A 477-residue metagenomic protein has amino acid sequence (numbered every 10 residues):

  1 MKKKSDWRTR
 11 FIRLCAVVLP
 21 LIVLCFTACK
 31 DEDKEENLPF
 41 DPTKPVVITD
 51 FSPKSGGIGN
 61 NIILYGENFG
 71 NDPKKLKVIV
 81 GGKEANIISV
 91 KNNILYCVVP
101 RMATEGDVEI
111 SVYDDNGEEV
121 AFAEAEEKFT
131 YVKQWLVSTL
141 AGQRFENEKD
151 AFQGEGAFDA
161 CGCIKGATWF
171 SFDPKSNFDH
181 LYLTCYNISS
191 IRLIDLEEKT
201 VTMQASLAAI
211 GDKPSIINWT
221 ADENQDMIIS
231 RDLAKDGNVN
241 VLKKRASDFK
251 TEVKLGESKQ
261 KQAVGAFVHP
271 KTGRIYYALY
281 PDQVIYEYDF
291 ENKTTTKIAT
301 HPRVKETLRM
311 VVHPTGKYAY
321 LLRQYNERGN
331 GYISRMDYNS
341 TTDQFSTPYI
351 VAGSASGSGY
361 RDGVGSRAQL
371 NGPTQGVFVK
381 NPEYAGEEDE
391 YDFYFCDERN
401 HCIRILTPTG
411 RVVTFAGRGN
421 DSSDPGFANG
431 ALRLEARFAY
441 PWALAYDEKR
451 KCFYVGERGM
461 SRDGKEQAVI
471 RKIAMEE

Functional and structural regions predicted by a protein language model:
C29-G142, H180-Y182, R192, D343-Q344: Ser/Thr/Pro-rich low-complexity tracts
L64, K133-T168, E198-S215, A246-Q262 (+3 more regions): Gly/Pro-rich loop segments of beta-rich domains
A167-F172, I217-W219, A266, M310 (+2 more regions): Hydrophobic core register within WD40 beta-propeller blades
F172-F178, A221-N224, V268-T272, P314-G316 (+2 more regions): Residue-level detector of Asp-centered blade-edge/turn motifs that repeat once per structural unit in beta-propeller
Y182-T184, M227-S230, Y277-A278, Y320-L322 (+2 more regions): Residue position within the beta-strands of beta-propeller blades
N187, D232-A234, P281, Y325 (+2 more regions): Residue-level signature of beta-propeller blades and closely related beta-rich strand-turn architectures in secreted
S189-L193, N238-L242, Q283-E287, G331-S334 (+3 more regions): A short loop-to-beta-strand structural motif that recurs across blades of beta-propeller domains
Y440-E477: Blade-level signature of beta-propeller repeat domains, shared across WD40, Kelch, NHL, RCC1 and BNR/Asp-box propellers
